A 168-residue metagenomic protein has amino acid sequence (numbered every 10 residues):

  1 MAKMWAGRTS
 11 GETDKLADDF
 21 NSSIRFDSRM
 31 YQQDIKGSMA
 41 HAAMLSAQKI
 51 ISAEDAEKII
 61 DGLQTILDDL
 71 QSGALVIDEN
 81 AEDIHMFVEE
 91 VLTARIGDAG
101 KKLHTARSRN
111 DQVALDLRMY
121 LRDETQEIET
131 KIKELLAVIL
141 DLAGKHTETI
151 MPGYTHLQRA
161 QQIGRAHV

Functional and structural regions predicted by a protein language model:
M1-R165: A helix-coil-helix interface module used to build multimeric assemblies and to scaffold catalytic/cofactor sites
